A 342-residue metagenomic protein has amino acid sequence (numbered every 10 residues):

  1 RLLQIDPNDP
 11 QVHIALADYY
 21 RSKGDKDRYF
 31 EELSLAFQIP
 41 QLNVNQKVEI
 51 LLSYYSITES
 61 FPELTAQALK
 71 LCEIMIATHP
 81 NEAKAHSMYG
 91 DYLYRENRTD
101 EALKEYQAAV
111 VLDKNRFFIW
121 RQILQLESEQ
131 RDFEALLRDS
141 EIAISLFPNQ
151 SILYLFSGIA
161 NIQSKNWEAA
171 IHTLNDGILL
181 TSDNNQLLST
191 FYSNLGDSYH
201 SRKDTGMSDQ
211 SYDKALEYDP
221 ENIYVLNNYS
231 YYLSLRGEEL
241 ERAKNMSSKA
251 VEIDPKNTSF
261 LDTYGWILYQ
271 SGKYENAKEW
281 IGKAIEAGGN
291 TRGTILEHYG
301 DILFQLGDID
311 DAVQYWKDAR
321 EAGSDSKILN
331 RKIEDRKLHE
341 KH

Functional and structural regions predicted by a protein language model:
R1-D308, W316-H342: Alpha-solenoid helical repeat scaffolds
